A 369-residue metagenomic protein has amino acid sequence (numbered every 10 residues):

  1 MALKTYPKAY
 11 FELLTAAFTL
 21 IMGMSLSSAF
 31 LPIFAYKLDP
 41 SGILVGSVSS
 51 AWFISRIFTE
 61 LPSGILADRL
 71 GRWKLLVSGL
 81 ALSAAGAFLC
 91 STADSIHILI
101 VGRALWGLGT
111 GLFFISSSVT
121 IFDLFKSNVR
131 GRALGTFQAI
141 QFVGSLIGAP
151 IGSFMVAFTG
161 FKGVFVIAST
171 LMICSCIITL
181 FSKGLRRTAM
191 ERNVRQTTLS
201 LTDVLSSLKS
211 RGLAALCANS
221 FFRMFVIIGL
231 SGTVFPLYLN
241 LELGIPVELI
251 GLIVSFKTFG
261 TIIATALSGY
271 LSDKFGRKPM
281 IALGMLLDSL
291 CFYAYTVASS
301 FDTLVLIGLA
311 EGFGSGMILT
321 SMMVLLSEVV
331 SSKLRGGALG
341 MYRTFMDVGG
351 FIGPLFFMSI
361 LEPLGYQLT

Functional and structural regions predicted by a protein language model:
M1-P7, G184-C217: Juxtamembrane intracellular "pre-TM" segments in multi-pass secondary transporters
F30-G42, T233-E248: Short amphipathic helix-loop junctions that connect adjacent transmembrane helices in Major Facilitator Superfamily/SLC
F53-L61, S145-L146, T258-A266, G350-F351: Residue-level signature of mid-helix packing/kink "hotspots" within the transmembrane helices of 12-pass Major
G71, T92-I98, G244, G276 (+1 more regions): Helix-breaking motifs and short loop linkers at transmembrane-helix boundaries and internal kinks in secondary membrane
K74-F88, S169, P279-Y293: Structural signature of the two symmetry-related core transmembrane helices
H97-L105, C291, D302-A310: Paired small-residue
A104-Q141, V324-L325: Cytoplasmic helix-loop-helix junction between adjacent transmembrane helices in 12-TM secondary transporters
A157-T170, S359-T369: A membrane-interface helix-boundary motif in multi-pass transporters
